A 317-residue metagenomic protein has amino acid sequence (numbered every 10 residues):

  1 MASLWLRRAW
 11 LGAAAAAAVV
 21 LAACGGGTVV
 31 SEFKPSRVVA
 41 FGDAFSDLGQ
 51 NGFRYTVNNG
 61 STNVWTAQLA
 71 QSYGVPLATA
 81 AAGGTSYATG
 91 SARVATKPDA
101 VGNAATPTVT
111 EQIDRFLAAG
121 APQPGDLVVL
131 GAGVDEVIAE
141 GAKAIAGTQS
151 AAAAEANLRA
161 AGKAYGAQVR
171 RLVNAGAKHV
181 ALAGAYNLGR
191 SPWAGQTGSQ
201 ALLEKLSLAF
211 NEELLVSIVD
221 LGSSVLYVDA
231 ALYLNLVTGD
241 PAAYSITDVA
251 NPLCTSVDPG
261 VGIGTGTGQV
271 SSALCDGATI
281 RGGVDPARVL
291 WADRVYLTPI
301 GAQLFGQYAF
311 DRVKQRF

Functional and structural regions predicted by a protein language model:
M1-A22: Sec-dependent bacterial lipoprotein signal peptides
C24-F317: Conserved active-site regions of diverse hydrolases
